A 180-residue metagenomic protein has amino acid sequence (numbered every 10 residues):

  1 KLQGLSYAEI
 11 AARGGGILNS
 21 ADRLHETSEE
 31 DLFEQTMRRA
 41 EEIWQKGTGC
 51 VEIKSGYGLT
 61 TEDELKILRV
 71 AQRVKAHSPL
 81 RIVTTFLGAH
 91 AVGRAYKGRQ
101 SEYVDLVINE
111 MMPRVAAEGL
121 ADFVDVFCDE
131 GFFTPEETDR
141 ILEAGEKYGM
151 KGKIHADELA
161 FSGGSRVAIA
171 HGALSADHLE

Functional and structural regions predicted by a protein language model:
K1-G4: Replace "His-x-His-based motif
A8, G14-W44, G49-S162: Metal-coordinating catalytic core of metallo-dependent amide/deamination hydrolases
M150-G152, E158-E180: Active-site-adjacent C-terminal substructures of enzyme catalytic domains
